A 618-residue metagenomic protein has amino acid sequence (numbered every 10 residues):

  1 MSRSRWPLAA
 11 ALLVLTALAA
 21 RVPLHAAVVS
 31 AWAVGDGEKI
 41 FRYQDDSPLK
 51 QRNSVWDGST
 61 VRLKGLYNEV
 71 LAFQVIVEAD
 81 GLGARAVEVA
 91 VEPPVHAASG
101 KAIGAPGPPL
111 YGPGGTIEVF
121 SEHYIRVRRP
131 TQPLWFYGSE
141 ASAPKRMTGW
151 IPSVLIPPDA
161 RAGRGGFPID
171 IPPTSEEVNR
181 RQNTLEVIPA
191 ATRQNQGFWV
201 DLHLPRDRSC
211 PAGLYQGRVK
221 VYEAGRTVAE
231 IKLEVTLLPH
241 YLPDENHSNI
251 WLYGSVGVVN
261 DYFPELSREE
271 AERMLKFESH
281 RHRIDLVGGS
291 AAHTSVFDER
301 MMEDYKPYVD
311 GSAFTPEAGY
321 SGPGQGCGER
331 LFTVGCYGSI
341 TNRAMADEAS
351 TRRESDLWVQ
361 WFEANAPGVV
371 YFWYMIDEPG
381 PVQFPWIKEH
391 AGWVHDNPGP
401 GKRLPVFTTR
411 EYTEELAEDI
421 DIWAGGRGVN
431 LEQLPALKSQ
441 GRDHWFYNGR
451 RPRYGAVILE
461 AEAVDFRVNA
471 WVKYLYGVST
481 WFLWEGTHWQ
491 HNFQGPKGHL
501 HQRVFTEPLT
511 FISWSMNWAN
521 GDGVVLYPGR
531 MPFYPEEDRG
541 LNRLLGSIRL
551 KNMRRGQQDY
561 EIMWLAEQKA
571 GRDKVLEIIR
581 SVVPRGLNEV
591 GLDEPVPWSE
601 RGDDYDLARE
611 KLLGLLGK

Functional and structural regions predicted by a protein language model:
A9-P23: Bacterial N-terminal signal peptides
A27-S54, G81-D201, R206-R208: Surface-exposed binding patches on compact interaction domains or structured appendages
K64, I76-V95, L185-H247: Extended acidic/polar, glycine-enriched regions that form or flank non-catalytic beta-rich accessory modules
V75, V219, W373, K473: Conserved, mostly hydrophobic/aromatic
P205-S209, V256-S267, S290, T294-V296 (+4 more regions): The substrate-binding groove and active-site-proximal loops of carbohydrate-active enzymes, especially glycoside
V228-T341, E363-F372: An acidic-aromatic substrate-binding cleft motif
E317, G324, C336-D347, T351-V382 (+2 more regions): Catalytic domains of carbohydrate-active enzymes that cleave complex glycans
A417-W518: Catalytic-core region of carbohydrate-active enzymes that cleave or remodel glycosidic bonds
